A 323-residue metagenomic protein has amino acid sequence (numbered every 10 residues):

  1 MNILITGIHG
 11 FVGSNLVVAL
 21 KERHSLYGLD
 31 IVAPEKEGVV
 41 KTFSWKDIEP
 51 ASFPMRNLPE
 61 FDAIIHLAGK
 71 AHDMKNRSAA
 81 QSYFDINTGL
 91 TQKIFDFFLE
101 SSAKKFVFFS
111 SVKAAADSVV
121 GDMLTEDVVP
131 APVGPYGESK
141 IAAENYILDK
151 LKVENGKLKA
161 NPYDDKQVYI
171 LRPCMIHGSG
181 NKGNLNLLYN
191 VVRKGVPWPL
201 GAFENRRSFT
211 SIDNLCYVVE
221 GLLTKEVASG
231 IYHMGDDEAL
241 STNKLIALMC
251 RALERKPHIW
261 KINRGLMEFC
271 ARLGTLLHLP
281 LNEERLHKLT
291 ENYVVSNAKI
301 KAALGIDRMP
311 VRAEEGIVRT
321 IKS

Functional and structural regions predicted by a protein language model:
I3-R23: N-terminal Rossmann NAD(P)H-binding glycine-rich loop of SDR-like oxidoreductase domains
D47-G89, K93, F97-E100: NAD(P)H-binding glycine-rich loop region in Rossmannoid oxidoreductase-like domains and their noncatalytic homologs
D85, V120-I176, P197-L200: Catalytic helix-loop patch of NAD(P)-dependent Rossmann-fold dehydrogenases
K93-P135, N155: Conserved Rossmann-fold NAD(P)-dependent oxidoreductase catalytic core, especially the SDR/UDP-sugar
N181-L187, G201-L223, S229-G230: Substrate-positioning beta->alpha
I212, A247, F269-D307: Conserved C-terminal active-site "lid" loop/helix of NAD(P)H-dependent oxidoreductases that clamps the redox cofactor
K225-L281, V318-I321: Mid/C-terminal beta-alpha module of Rossmann-like enzyme folds, strongest in SDR-family dehydrogenases/epimerases
K299, D307-S323: Amphipathic terminal alpha-helices
